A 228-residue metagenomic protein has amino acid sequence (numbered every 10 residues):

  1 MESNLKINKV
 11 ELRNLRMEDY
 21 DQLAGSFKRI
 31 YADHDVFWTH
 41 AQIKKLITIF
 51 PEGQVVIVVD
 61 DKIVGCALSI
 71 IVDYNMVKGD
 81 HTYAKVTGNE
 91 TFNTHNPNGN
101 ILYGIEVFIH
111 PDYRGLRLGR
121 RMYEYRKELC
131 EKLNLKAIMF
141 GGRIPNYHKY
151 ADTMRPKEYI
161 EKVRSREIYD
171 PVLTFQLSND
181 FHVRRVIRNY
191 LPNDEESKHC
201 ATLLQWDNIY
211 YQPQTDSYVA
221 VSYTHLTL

Functional and structural regions predicted by a protein language model:
K9-L23: A short beta-loop-alpha structural element at the N-terminal edge of CoA-dependent acyl/N-acetyltransferase catalytic
N14, G25-W38: Helix-loop element at the rim of GNAT/NAT acetyltransferase active sites that forms part of the acceptor-substrate
D33-V59, I63-M76, H81-N93: Active-site rim helix/loop that mediates acceptor-substrate recognition in acyltransferases
A67-E106, E124, R143-P171, H182 (+1 more regions): Conserved acyl-donor/pantetheine-binding loop and adjacent beta-alpha core of acyl/acetyltransferases and related
H110-D112: Active-site acidic-Proline motif in GNAT/NAT acetyltransferases
G115-C130: Conserved acetyl-CoA-binding loop-helix of GNAT-fold acetyltransferases
E167-H182, N189-S222: C-terminal "cap" of GNAT-fold acetyltransferases
T224-L228: Conserved small/polar residues in nucleotide/adenosyl-binding loops
